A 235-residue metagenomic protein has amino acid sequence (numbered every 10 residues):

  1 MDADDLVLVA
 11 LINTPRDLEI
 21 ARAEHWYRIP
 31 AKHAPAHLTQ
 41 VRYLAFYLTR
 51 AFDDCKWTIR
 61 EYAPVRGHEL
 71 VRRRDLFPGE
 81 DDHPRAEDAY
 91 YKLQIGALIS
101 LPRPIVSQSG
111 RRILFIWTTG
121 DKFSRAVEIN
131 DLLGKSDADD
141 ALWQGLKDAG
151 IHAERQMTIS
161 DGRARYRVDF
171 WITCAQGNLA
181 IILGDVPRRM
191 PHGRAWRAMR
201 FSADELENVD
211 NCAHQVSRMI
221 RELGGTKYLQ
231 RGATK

Functional and structural regions predicted by a protein language model:
M1-R165, T173, R188, L206 (+1 more regions): Structured alpha/beta reader/binder surfaces that contact nucleic acids or chromatin modification marks
A97, L183, A203: Active-site donor-binding loop signature of nucleotide-sugar glycosyltransferases
V168-I182, P187-W196: Active-site beta-strand-loop-beta-strand hairpin of nuclease catalytic cores that positions key catalytic residues
V186-K235: Basic, glycine-rich
